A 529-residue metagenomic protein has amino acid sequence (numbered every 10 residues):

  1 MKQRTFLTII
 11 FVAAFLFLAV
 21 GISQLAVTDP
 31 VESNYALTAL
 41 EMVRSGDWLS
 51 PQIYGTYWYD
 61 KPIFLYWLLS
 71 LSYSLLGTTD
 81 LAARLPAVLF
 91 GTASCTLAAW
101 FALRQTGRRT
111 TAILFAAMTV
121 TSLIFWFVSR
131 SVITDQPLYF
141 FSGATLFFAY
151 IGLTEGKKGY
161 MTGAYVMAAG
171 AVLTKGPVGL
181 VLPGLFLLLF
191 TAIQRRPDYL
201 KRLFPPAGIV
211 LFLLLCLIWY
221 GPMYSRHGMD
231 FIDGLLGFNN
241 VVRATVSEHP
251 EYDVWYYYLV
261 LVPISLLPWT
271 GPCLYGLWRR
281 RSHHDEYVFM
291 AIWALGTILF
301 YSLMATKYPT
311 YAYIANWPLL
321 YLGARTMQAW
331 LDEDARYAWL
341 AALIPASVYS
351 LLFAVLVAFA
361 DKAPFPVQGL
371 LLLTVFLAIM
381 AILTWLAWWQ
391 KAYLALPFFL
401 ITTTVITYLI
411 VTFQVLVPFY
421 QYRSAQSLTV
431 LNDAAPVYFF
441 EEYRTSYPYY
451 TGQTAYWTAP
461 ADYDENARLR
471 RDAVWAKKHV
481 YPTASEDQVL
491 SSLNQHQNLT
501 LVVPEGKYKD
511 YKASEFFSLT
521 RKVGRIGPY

Functional and structural regions predicted by a protein language model:
M1-Y337: Membrane-integral, polyisoprenol-dependent glycosyltransferases of the GT-C/oligosaccharyltransferase superfamily
T162, G276-Y529: Membrane-embedded architecture of ER/inner-membrane glycosylation machinery
